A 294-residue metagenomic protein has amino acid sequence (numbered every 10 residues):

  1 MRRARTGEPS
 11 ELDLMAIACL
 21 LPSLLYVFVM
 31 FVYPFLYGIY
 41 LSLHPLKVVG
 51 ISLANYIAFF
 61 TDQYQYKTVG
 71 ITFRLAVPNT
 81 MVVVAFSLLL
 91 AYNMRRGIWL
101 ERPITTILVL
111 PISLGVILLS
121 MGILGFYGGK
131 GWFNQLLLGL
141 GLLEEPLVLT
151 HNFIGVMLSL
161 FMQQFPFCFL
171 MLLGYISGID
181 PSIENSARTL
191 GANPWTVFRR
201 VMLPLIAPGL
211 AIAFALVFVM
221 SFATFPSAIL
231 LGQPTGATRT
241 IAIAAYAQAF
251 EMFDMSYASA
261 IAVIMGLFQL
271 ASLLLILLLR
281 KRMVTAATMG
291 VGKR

Functional and structural regions predicted by a protein language model:
M1-L21, W99-E101, L275-R294: Transmembrane alpha-helical segments of polytopic membrane transport and secretion proteins
R2-R3, L25-Q63, K130-G131, L231-T238 (+2 more regions): Short membrane-interfacial helix/loop motifs at transmembrane-helix boundaries
P9-L14, G70, F153-G155, I179-I212: Amphipathic cytosolic juxtamembrane alpha-helices at the membrane-cytosol interface of multi-pass membrane transporters
L12-L46, Q63-P146, V156-I176, L205 (+3 more regions): Membrane-water interface segments at the C-terminal ends of transmembrane alpha-helices in multi-pass inner-membrane
G50-F60, L140-F153: Luminal/periplasmic active-site loops of membrane-embedded glycosylation enzymes
R95, E251-F253: Membrane-helix boundary and inter-helical linker elements of multi-pass secondary transporters
P194, F198-G236: Glycine/small-residue-rich hydrophobic helix-like segments
